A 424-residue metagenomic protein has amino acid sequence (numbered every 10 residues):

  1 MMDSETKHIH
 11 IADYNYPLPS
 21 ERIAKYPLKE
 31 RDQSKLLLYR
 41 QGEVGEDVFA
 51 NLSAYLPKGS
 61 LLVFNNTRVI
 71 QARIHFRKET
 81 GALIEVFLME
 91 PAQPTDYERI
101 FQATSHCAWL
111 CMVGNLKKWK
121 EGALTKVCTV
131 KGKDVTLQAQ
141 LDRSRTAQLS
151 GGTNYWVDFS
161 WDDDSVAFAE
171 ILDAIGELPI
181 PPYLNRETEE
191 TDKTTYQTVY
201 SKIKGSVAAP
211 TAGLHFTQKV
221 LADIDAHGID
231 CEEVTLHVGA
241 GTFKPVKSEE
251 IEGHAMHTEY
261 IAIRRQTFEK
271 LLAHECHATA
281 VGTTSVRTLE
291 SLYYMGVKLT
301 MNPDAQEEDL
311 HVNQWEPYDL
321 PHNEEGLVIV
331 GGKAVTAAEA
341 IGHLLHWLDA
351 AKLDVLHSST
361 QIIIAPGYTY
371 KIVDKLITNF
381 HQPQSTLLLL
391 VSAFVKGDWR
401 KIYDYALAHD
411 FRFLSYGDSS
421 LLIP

Functional and structural regions predicted by a protein language model:
M2-P424: Surface-exposed, charge/polar-rich loops and edge strands
